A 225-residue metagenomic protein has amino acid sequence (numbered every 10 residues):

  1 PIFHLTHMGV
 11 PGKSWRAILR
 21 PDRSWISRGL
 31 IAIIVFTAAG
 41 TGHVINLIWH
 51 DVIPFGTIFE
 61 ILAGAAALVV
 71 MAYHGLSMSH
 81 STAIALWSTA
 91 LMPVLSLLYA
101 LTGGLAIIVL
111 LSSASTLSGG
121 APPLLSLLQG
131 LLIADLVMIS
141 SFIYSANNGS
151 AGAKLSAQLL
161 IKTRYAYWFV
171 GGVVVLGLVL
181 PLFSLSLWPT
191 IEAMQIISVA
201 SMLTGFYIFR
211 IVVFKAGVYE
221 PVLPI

Functional and structural regions predicted by a protein language model:
P1-K13, V35-I45: Transmembrane-helix bundle segments that line or gate the permeation/cavity pathway in multi-pass membrane proteins
M8-R23, P224: Flexible loop linkers connecting adjacent transmembrane helices in multi-pass alpha-helical membrane transporters
R20-I26, I31-S198, M202-I208: Long, contiguous internal "core" modules enriched in hydrophobic/ aromatic residues
V218-I225: Short, highly charged, low-complexity non-transmembrane loops/tails of multi-pass membrane proteins
